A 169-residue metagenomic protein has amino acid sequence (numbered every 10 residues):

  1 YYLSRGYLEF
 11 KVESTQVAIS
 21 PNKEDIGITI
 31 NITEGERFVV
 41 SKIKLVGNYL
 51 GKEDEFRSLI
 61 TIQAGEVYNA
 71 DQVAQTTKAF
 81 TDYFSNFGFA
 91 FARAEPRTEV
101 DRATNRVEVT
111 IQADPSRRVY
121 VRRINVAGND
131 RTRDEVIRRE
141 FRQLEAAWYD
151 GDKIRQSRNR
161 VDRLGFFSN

Functional and structural regions predicted by a protein language model:
Y1-N169: Periplasmic polypeptide-binding modules associated with outer-membrane biogenesis and secretion
